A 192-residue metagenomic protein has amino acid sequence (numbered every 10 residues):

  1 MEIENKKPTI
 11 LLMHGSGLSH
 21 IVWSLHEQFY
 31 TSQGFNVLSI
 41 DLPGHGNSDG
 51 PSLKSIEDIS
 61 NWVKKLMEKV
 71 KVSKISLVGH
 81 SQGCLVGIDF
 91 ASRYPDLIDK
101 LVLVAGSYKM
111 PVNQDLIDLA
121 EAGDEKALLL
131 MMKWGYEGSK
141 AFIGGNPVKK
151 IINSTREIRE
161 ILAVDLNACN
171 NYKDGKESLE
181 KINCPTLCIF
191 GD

Functional and structural regions predicted by a protein language model:
E2-D49: Conserved HGGG/HGGXW glycine-rich cap/lid loop of the alpha/beta-hydrolase fold
M13-G15, H80, F190-G191: The conserved beta1-alpha1 loop
D41, S76, D99-V102, E180: Residue in the alpha/beta-hydrolase core beta-strand immediately N-terminal to the catalytic nucleophile
L42-H45, G106, C169: Active-site loop/turn elements of alpha/beta-hydrolase fold enzymes, especially the short glycine-/histidine-rich
D58-I75: Conserved acidic catalytic loop of the alpha/beta-hydrolase fold
L85-L129: Flexible "cap/lid" loop of the alpha/beta hydrolase fold
D118-N183: Conserved alpha/beta-hydrolase catalytic His-Asp/Glu region
I182, C188-F190: Short beta-strand/loop motif that positions the catalytic acidic residue of the alpha/beta-hydrolase fold
